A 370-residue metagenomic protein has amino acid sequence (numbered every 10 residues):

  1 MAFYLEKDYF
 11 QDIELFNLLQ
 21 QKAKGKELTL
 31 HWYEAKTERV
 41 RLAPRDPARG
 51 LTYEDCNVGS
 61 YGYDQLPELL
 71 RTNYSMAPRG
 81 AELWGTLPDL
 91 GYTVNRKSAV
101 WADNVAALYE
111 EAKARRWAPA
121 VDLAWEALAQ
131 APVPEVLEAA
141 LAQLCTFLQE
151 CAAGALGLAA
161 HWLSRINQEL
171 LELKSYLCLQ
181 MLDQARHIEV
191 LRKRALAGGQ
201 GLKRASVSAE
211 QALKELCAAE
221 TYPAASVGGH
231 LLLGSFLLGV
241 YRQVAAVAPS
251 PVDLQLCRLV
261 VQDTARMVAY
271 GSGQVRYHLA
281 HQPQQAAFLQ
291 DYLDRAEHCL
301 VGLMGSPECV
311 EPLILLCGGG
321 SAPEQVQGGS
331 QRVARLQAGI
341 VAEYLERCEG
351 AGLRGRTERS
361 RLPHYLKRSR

Functional and structural regions predicted by a protein language model:
M1-A160, S164-L170, G201, E220 (+2 more regions): Terminal targeting/low-complexity segments that flank the catalytic cores of oxidoreductases
A139-L148, E169-Q184, S226, P251-T264 (+1 more regions): Alpha-helical scaffold segments that form or flank carboxylate-/histidine-based iron centers
L148-L156, L177-A195, V227-L238, V260-G271 (+1 more regions): Alpha-helical transition-metal enzyme core signature, strongest for iron centers
Q149, A155-C217: Long, hydrophobic, well-ordered secondary-structure blocks that form the structural core and pocket-lining surfaces
G157, E189, K193-L196, Q243 (+3 more regions): Charged/polar positions within long, soluble alpha-helices
K193, A197-A265, R295: Active-site-proximal alpha-helical scaffolds that flank and shape metal-associated catalytic sites
L237-Y241, V275, L300, I340-V341: Hydrophobic alpha-helical core bundles mediating ligand binding, dimerization, or RNAP-core interactions
L256-V260, M267, S272-A296: A beta-strand-loop signature enriched in Asp, Gly, Thr, and Trp that corresponds to the sialidase/neuraminidase Asp-box
